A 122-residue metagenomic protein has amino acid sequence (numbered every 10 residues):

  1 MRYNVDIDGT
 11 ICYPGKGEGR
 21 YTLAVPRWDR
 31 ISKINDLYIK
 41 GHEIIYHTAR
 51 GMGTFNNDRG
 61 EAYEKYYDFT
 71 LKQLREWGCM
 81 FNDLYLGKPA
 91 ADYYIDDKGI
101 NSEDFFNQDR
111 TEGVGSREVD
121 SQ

Functional and structural regions predicted by a protein language model:
M1-Q122: Catalytic phosphate/metal-binding cores of nucleic-acid and nucleotide-processing enzymes, i.e., regions that mediate
